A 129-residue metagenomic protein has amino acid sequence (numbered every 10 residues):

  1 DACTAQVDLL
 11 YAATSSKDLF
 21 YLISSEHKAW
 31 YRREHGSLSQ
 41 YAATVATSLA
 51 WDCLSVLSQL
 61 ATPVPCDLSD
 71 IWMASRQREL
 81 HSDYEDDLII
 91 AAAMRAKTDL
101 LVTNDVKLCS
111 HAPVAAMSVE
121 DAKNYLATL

Functional and structural regions predicted by a protein language model:
D1-L10, T14-L80: PIN-domain endoribonuclease scaffold, especially VapC-family toxins
A12, E85, N104: Replace "coordinates the UDP/GDP/TDP-sugar" with "coordinates nucleotide-activated sugar donors
L19, D86-D87, V106: Generic detector of well-ordered alpha-helical packing
L49-D52, L88, N104: Short Gly/charged-rich anion-binding patches and loops
L68, D86-I90: Conserved glycosyltransferase catalytic-site signature
D83-Y84, A115: C-terminal/domain-terminus segments
I90-L129: Acidic, PIN/NYN-like endoribonuclease modules and their adjacent C-terminal/linker elements
